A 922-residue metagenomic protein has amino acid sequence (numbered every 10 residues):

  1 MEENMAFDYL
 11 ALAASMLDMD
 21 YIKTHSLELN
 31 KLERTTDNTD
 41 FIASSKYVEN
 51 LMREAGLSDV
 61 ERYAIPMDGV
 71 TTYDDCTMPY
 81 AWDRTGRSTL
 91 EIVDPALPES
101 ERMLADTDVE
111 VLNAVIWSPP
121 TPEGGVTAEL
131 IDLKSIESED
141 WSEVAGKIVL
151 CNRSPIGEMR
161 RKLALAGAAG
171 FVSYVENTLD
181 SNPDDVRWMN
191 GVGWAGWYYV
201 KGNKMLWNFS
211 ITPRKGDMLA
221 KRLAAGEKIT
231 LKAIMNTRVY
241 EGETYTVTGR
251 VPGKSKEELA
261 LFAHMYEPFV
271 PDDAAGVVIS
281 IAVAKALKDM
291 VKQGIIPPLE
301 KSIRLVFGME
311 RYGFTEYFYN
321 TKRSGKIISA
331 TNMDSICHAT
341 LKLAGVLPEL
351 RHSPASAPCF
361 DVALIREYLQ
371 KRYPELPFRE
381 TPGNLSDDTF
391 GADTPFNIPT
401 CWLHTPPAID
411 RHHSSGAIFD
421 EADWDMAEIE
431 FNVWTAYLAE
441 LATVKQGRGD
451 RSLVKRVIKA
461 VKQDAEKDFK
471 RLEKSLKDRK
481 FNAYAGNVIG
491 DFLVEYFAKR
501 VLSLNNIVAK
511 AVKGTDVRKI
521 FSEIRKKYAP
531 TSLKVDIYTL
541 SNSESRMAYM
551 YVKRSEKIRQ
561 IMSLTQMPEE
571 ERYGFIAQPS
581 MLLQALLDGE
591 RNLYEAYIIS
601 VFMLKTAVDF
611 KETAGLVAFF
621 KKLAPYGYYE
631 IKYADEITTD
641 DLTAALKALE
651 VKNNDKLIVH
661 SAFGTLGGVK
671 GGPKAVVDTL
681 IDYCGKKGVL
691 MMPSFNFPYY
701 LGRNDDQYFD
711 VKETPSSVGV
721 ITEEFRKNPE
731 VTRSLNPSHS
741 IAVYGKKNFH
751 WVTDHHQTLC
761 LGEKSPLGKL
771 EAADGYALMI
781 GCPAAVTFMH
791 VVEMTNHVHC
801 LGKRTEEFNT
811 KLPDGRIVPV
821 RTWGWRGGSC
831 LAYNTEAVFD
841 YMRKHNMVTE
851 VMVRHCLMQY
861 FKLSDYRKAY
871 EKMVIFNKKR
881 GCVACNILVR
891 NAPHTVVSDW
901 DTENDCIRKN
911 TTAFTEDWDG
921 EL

Functional and structural regions predicted by a protein language model:
E2-D8, S15-D20, T24-A145: Noncatalytic luminal/extracellular "stalk/propeptide" segments of secretory-pathway proteins
L17, K256, G308-R411, E421-W424 (+2 more regions): Metal-dependent peptidase/peptidase-like ectodomains
T24, K285-E316, R323: Short helix-loop-beta-strand segments that form the rim/entrance of peptidase-like active sites
T39, D106-W207, M581-Q584: Extracellular/luminal Protease-associated
E110-E139, V192-A274, I281-I295, E300-S302: Soluble metallo-hydrolase cores and metallopeptidase-like ectodomains found primarily in the secretory/periplasmic
E380-E430, Y551-F575, A585-G589, L593: Zn-dependent metallopeptidase/amidohydrolase metal-coordination segment
T443, G486, F575-D635: Long, charge-rich, low-complexity alpha-helical segments
E630-L922: N-terminal and secondary-structure boundary signal
